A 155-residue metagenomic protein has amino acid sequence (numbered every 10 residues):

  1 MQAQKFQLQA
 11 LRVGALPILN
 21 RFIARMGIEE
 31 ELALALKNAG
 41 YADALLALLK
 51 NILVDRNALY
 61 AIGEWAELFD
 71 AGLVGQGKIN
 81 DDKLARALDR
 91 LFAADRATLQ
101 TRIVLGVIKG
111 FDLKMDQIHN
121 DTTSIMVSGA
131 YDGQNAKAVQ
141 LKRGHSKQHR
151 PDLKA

Functional and structural regions predicted by a protein language model:
M1-V139, D152: Dynamic "connector" segments at or just before major functional cores
K137-K147: Short Pro/Gly-enriched beta-strand edge/turn motifs at strand-loop
K147-K154: Catalytic cores of nucleotide-enabled group-transfer and carboxylate-activating enzymes in metabolic and assembly-line
